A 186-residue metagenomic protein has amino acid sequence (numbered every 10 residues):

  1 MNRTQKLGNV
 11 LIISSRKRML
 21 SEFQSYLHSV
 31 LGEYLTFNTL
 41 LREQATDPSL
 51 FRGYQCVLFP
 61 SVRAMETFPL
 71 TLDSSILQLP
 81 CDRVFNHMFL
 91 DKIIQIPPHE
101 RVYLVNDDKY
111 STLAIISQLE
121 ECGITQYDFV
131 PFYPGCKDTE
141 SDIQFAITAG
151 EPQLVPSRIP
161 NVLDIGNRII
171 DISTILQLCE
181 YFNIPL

Functional and structural regions predicted by a protein language model:
N2-L31, L41-T46, R63-Q118, P160-L186: Ser/Thr/Gly-rich flexible loops in soluble cytosolic domains mediating phosphotransfer, phosphorylation
L11-I13, Q55-P60, Y103-V105, I143-A149: Short, hydrophobic beta-strand segments that form beta-sheet elements in well-ordered domains
H28-L41, G123-F132: Short beta-strand elements in bilobed, periplasmic/extracellular small-molecule ligand-binding domains
L35, S74-I76, T125-Y127, Q144 (+1 more regions): A structural micro-motif
T36-C56: An N-terminal, globular interaction/scaffold subdomain
E43-L50, P131-T139: Short acidic low-complexity segments
F51, E66-S74, D138-D142, P152-N161: Short loop/helix-cap segments at secondary-structure boundaries that form the rim of catalytic
Q126, F132-E151: Charge-patterned, long linear interaction tracts outside catalytic cores
